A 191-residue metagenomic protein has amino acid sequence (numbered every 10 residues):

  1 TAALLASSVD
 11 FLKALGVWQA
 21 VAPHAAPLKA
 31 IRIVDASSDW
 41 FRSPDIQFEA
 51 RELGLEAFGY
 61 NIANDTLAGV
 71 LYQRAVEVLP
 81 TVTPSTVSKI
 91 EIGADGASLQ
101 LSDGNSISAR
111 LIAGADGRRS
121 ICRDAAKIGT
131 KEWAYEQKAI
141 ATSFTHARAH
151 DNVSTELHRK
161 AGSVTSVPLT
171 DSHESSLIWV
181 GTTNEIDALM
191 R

Functional and structural regions predicted by a protein language model:
T1-K29: Glycine-rich FAD cofactor-binding loop and adjacent beta-loop-alpha segment at the N-terminus of flavoprotein
A2-A3, F58, I62, R191: Residues at secondary-structure transition points
A6-S8, D39-Q47, N152-E156: Short, structured secondary-structure boundary patches
G16, T66, V82-S85, A149-H150 (+1 more regions): Short, conserved clusters of charged catalytic residues that mark active-site and nucleotide-handling motifs
H24-A125, W133-K138, N184: Conserved N-terminal helical subregion
A115-R191: Conserved FAD-binding catalytic core of PHBH/FMO-like flavoproteins
